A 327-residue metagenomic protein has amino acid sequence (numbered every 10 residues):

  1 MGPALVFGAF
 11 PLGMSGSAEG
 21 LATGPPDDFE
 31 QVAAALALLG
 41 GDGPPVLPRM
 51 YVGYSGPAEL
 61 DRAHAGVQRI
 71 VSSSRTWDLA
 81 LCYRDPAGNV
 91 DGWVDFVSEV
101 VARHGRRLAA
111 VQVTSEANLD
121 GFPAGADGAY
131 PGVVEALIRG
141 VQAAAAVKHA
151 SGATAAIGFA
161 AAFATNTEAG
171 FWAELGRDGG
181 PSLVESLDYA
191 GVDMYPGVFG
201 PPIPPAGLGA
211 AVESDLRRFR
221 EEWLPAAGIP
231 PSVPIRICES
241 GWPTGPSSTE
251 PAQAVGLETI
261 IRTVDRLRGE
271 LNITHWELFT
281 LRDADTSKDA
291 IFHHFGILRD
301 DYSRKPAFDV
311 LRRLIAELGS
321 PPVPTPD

Functional and structural regions predicted by a protein language model:
P3-L39, I70, R103, A117 (+4 more regions): Aromatic-rich peripheral "rim/lid" segments of glycoside hydrolase catalytic domains that contact and position glycan
F10-Q31, P48-A63, Y83-V94, L119-G121 (+5 more regions): Acidic-and-aromatic substrate-binding clefts and catalytic sites of carbohydrate-active enzymes
G24-Q31, E59-R62, G92-F96, A129-G140 (+4 more regions): Soluble or luminal CAZymes and related metallo-dependent hydrolases
Q31-G105, D127-A160, L208-A210, G228-P231: Aromatic-lined substrate-binding rim segments of carbohydrate-active enzymes
G41-D42, I70-S74, R103-R107, G140-A156 (+4 more regions): A structural motif corresponding to the C-terminal end of an alpha-helix and its immediate exit/capping segment
M50-V52, R75-D85, L108-A109, S115 (+4 more regions): Aromatic- and acid-rich polysaccharide-binding/catalytic face of secreted or lumenal carbohydrate-active enzymes
E99-G132, G158-T165, I235-S240, T274-T280: Active-site groove signature of glycoside hydrolases
L183-Y189, G207-L298, A316: Surface-exposed substrate-engagement region within the catalytic domains of secreted or surface-exposed extracellular
